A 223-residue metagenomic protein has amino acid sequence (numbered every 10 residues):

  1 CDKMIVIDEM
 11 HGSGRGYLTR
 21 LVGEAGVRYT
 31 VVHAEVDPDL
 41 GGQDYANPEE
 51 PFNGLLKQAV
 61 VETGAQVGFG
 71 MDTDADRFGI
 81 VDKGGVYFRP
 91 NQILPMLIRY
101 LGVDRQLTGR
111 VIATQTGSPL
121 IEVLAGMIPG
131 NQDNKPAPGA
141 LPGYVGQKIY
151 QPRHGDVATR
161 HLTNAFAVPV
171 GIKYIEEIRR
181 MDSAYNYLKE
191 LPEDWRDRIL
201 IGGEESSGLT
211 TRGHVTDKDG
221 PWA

Functional and structural regions predicted by a protein language model:
C1-A223: Phosphate-binding chemistry for phosphorylated carbohydrates and sugar-nucleotides
